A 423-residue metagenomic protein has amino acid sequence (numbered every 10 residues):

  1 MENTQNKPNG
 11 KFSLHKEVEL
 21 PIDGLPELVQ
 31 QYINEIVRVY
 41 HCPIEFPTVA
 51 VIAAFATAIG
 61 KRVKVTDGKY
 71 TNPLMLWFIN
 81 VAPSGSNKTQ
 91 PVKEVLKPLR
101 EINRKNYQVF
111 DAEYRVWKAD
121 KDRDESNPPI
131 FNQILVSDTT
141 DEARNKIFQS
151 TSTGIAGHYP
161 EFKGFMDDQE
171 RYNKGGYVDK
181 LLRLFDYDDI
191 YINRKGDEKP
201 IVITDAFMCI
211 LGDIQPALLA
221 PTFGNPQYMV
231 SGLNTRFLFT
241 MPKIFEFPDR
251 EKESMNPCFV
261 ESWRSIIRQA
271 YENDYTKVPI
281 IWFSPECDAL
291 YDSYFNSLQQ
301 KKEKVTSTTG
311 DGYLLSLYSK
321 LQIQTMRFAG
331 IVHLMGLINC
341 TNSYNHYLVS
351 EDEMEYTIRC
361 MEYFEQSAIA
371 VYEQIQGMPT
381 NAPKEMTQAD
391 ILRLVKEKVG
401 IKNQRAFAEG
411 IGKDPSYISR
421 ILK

Functional and structural regions predicted by a protein language model:
M1-E385, A389: Phosphate-handling catalytic cores of nucleic-acid transaction enzymes
K384-G400: Short, amphipathic alpha-helical "recognition" segments used to contact nucleic acids or chromatin
A406-A408: Short alpha-helical "recognition helix" segments of helix-turn-helix
L422-K423: DNA major-groove recognition helix of helix-turn-helix
